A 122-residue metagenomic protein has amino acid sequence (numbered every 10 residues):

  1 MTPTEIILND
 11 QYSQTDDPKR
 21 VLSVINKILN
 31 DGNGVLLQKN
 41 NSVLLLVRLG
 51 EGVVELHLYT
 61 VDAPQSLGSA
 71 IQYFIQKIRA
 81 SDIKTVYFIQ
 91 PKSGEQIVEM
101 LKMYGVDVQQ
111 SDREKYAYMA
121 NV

Functional and structural regions predicted by a protein language model:
M1-S23: Short amphipathic alpha-helix that is part of the acyltransferase structural core
K27-V43: Conserved beta-hairpin
Q38-L49, E55: Conserved beta-strand in the GNAT
L49-A63, Y116: Conserved acetyl-CoA binding element of GNAT-fold acetyltransferases
P64-R79: Conserved acetyl-CoA-binding loop-helix of GNAT-fold acetyltransferases
Y87-K102, D112: Conserved beta-strand-loop-alpha-helix junction that forms the acyl-donor binding cleft
D107-A120: Conserved catalytic-core motifs of GNAT/GCN5-like acyltransferases
